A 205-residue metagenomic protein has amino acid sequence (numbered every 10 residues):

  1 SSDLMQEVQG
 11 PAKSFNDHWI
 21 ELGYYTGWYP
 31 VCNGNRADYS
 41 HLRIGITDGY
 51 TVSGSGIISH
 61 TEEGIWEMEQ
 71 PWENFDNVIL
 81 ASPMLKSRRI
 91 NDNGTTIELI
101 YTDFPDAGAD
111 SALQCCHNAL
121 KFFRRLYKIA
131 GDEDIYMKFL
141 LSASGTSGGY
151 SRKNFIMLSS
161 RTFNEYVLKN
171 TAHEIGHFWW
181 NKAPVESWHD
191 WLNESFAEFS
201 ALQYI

Functional and structural regions predicted by a protein language model:
S2-L80: Extended, low-hydrophobicity, Ser/Thr/Pro/Gly-biased non-transmembrane segments
D3-Q9, G54-S55, G149-R152, N181 (+1 more regions): Short, solvent-exposed loop/turn and secondary-structure capping segments
W28-P30, A119, D190-I205: Post-HExxH zinc-binding segment in Zn-dependent metallohydrolases
L42, K86-H189: Juxtacatalytic substrate-recognition/specificity segment
I44-I46, Q70, Y101, L141 (+1 more regions): Hydrophobic side chains in beta-strands
G54-E62, L85-R88, Q114-C115: Short intrinsically disordered coil segments
Q70-F75, F122, F199-Q203: Alpha-helical scaffold segments in carbohydrate-active enzymes
N77-I79, T171, I175, L192 (+1 more regions): Alpha-helical architecture
